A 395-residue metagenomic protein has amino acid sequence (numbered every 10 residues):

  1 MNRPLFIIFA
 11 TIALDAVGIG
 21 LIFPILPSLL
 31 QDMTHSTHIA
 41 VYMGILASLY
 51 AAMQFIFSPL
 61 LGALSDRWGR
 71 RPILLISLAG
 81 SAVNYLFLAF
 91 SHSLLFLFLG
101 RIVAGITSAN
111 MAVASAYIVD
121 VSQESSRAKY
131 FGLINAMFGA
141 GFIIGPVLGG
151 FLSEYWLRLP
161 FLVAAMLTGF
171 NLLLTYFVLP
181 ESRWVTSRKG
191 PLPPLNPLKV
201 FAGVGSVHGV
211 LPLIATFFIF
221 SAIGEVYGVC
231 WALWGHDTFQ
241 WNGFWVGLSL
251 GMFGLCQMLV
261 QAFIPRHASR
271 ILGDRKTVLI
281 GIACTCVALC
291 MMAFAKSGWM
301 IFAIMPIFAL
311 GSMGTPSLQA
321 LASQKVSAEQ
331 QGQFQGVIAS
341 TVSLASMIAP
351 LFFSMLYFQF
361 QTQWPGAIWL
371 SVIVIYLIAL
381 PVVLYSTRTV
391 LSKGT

Functional and structural regions predicted by a protein language model:
R3, L172-V178, L370-T395: Multi-pass alpha-helical transporter architecture, strongest for 12-TM Major Facilitator/SLC carriers used
I25-A40, V229-V246: Short amphipathic helix-loop junctions that connect adjacent transmembrane helices in Major Facilitator Superfamily/SLC
F55-H92: Conserved MFS/SLC helix-loop-helix module at the cytosolic interface between two early adjacent transmembrane helices
F57-G69, V260-D274, Y357: Helix-to-loop junctions at the C-terminal end of transmembrane segments in multipass secondary transporters
G100-G139: Cytoplasmic helix-loop-helix junction between adjacent transmembrane helices in 12-TM secondary transporters
S153-M166, M355-Y376: A membrane-interface helix-boundary motif in multi-pass transporters
P180-A215: Juxtamembrane intracellular "pre-TM" segments in multi-pass secondary transporters
R275-L318: C-terminal transmembrane helical hairpin of 12-TM major facilitator-type secondary transporters
